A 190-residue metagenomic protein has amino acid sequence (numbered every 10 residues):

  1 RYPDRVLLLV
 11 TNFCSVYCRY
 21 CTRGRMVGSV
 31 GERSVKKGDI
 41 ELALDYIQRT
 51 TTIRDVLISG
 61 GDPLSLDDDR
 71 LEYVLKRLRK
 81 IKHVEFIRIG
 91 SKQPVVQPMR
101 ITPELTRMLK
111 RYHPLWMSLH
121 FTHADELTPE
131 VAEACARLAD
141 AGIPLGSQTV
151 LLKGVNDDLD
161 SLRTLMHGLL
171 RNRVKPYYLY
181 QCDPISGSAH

Functional and structural regions predicted by a protein language model:
R1-L8, R25: N-terminal [4Fe-4S]-dependent radical SAM core
Y2-D4, C14-S15, T52: Short, well-ordered loop/turn elements at secondary-structure boundaries
L8-L9, C21, V56-I58, D62-L64 (+1 more regions): Conserved catalytic-core segments centered on acid/base and nucleophilic motifs
V10-R25: Local cysteine-cluster metal-coordination motifs and their immediate loop/turn environment, predominantly Fe-S cluster
M26-E32: A short alpha->loop->secondary-structure connector
S34-K36: Non-heme iron-sulfur electron-transfer modules
I40-D55, L64-H190: Conserved AdoMet/S-adenosylmethionine-binding subsite of the radical SAM
